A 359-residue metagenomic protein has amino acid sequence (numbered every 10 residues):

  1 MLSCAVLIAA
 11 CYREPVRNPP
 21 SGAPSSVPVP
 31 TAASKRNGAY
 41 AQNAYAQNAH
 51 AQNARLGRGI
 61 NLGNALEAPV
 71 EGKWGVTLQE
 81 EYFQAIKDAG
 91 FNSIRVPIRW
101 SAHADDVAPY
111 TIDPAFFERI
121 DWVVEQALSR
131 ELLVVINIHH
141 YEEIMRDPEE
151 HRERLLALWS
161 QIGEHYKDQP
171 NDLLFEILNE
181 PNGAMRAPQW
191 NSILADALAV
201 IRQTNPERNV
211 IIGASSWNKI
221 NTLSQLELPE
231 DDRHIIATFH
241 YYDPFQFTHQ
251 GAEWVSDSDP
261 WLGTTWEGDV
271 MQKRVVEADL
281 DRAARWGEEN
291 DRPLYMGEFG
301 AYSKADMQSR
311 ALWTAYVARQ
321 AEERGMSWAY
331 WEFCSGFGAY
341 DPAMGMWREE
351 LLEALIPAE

Functional and structural regions predicted by a protein language model:
I8-A10: C-terminal motif of bacterial Sec signal peptides marking the signal peptidase cleavage site
E14-R95, Y110-T111, R274, W286-G287 (+1 more regions): N-terminal carbohydrate-binding accessory modules
A33, D306-E359: Aromatic-rich peripheral "rim/lid" segments of glycoside hydrolase catalytic domains that contact and position glycan
L62-L78, A102-I112, Q246-R274: Acidic/histidine-rich helix-loop elements that form or flank divalent-metal/phosphate-binding sites at the catalytic
E67-G72, W100-F117, H140-R154, S309 (+1 more regions): Surface-exposed, active-site-proximal loop segments in enzymatic domains
F83-N92, P109-H140, M145-L174, S192-T204 (+1 more regions): An active-site-proximal structural segment forming one wall of the substrate-binding cleft that immediately precedes
L156-A301, E323-M326: Active-site region of glycoside hydrolase catalytic domains
